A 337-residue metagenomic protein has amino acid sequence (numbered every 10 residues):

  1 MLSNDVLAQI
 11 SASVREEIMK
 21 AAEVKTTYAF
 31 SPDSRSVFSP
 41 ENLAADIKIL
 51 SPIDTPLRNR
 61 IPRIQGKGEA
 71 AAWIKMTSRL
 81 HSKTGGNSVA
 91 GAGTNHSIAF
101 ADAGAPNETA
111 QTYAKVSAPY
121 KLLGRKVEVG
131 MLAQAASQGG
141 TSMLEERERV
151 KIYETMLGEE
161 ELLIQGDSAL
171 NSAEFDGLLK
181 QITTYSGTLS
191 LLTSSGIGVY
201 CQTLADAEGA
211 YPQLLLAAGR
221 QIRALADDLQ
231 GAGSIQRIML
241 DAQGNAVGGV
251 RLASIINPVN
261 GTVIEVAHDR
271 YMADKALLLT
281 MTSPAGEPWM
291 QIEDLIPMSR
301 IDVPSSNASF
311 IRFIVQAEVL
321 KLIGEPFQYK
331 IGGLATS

Functional and structural regions predicted by a protein language model:
L2-E41, Q138, F175-S195, A210 (+1 more regions): Sequence/fold signature of self-assembling virion shell proteins
N4-I18, E23-V24, K83-T94, E108-K115 (+1 more regions): Signature of extracytoplasmic/envelope-associated structural regions
Y28-V127: Assembly/oligomerization interface modules of large self-assembling protein complexes
D54, G158, L162, L204-L214 (+2 more regions): Short secondary-structure junctions and interdomain/linker hinges
G66, A71-K75, K151, F310-A317: Oligomerization/assembly interface segments of phage tail-like spikes and tubes
R79, L157, E161, Q221-R223 (+1 more regions): Short loop/turn segments at secondary-structure transitions that flank enzyme active sites
L122-D206, G248-R251, T262, L334-S337: Alpha-helical scaffold segments that mediate packing/assembly in large oligomeric complexes
Y211-R223: Beta-edge loop/turn motif
